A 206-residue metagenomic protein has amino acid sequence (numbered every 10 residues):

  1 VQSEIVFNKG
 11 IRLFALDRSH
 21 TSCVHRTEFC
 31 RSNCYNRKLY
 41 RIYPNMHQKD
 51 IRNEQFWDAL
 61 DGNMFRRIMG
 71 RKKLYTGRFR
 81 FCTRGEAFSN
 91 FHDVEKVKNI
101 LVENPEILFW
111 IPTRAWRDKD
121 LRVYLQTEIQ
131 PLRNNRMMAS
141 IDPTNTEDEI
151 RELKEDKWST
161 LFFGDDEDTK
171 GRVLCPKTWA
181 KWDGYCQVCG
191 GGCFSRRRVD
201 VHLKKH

Functional and structural regions predicted by a protein language model:
V1-H206: Class I S-adenosyl-L-methionine
